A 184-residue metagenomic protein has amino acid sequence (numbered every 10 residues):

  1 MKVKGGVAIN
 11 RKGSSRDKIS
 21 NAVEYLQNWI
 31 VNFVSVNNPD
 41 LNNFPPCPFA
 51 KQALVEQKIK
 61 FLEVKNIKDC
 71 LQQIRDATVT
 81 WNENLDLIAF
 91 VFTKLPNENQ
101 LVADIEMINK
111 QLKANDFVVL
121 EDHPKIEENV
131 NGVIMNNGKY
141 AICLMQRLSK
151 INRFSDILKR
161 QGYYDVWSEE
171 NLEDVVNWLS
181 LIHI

Functional and structural regions predicted by a protein language model:
M1-N82: N-terminal, charge-rich interaction modules
N28, Q72, D76, A103-K110 (+1 more regions): Charged/polar, solvent-exposed surface patches and flexible loops
N66-I67, K94-Q100, K150-I151: Short acidic, S/G/P-rich loop/turn micro-motifs used as interaction or catalytic elements
K68-Q72, N99, A103, Q161: Generic alpha-helical secondary structure signal
W81-G138, I142-C143: Non-transmembrane, aqueous-exposed alpha-helical and coiled segments at domain scale
K139-Y163: Extended, charge-rich low-complexity interaction segments
D165-V176: Compact, glycine/acidic-enriched structural inserts
I182-I184: Conserved small/polar residues in nucleotide/adenosyl-binding loops
